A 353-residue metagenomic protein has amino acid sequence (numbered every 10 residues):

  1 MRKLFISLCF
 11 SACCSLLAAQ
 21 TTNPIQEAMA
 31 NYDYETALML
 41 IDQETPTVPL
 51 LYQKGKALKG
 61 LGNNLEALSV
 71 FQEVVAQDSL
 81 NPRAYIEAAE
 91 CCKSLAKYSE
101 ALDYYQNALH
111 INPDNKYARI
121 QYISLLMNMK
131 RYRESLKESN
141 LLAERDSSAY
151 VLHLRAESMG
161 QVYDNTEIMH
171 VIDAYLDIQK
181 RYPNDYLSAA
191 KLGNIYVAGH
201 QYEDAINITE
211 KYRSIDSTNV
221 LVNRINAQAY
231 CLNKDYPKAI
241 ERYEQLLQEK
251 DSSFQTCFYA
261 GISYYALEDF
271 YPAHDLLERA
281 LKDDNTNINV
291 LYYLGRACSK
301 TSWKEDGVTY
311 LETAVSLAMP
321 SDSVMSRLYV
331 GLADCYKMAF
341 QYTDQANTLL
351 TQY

Functional and structural regions predicted by a protein language model:
L17-Q72, A76, L80-R83, D103 (+3 more regions): N-terminal leader/linker segments that initiate helical-solenoid repeat arrays
A30, G60, S94-L95, N128-M129 (+7 more regions): Register position in tetratricopeptide repeats
A37, A67, A101, S135 (+6 more regions): Single-residue signature of alpha-solenoid repeat helices
L40, E44, E73-V74, N107-A108 (+8 more regions): Canonical positions in the second alpha-helix
Q43-T47, Q77, I111, E144-D146 (+5 more regions): Structural marker of alpha-solenoid helical repeat scaffolds
T47, N81, N115, S148-A149 (+6 more regions): Residue-level recognition of tetratricopeptide repeat
L50, A84, A118, V151-L152 (+6 more regions): TPR alpha-solenoid repeat register
Q53, G60, E87-E90, Q121-S124 (+8 more regions): Canonical tetratricopeptide repeat
